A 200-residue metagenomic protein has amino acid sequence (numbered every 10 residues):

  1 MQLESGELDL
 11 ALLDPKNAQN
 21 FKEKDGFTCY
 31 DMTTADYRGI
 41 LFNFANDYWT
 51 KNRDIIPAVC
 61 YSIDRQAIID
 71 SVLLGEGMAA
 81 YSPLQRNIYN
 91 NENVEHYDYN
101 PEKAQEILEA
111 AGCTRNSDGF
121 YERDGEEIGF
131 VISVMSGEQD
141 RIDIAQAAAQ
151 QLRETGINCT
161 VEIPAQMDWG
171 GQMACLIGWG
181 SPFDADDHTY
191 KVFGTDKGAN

Functional and structural regions predicted by a protein language model:
M1-L8, E23-K24, D54, Q146-T155 (+1 more regions): Short helices/loops that flank or line small-molecule/ion binding pockets
M1-N46, I163, G178-G180: Extracellular/periplasmic solute-recognition and catalytic clefts
A11, V131-S133, C175: Short, well-ordered beta-strand segments
K24, Y30-D54, I63, A79 (+2 more regions): Short, solvent-exposed loop/turn segments at the edges of secondary structure
D36-I40, S82, N87, T189: Small-molecule pocket liners
K51-Q150: Append "and occasionally in soluble cytosolic enzymes with long acidic Gly/Pro-rich linkers
V134, I163-A165: Residue-level recognition of beta-strand->loop/alpha-helix junctions
M167-N200: Acidic-aromatic pocket-rim loops
